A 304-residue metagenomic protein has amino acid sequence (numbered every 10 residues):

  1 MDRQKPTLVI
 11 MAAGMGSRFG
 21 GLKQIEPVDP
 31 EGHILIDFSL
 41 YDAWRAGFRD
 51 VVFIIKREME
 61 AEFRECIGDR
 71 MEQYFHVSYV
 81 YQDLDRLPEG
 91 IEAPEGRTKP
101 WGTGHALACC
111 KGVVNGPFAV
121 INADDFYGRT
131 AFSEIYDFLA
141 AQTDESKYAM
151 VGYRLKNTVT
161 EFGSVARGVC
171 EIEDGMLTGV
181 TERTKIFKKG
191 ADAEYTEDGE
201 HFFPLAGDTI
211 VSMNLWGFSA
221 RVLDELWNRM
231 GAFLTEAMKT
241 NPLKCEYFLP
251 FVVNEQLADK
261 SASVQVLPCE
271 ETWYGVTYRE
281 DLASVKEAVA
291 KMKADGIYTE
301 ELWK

Functional and structural regions predicted by a protein language model:
M1-A13, P30-V120, Y127-G128, F132 (+1 more regions): Conserved N-terminal catalytic core of the sugar/cofactor nucleotidyltransferase
I25, V169-I172, V266: A structural signal for short hydrophobic beta-strand segments in well-ordered beta-sheet cores
E62-F63, T130, E225, V252 (+1 more regions): Phosphate- and divalent-cation-binding pockets in alpha/beta enzyme and binding domains that engage nucleotide-derived
R129-W216, A220: Conserved core of the sugar-phosphate nucleotidyltransferase
G217, V264-L267, G275: Conserved active-site beta-strand element of glycosyltransferases/polysaccharide synthases
W227-A262: A C-terminal functional module that forms or caps the active site or interfaces directly with catalytic machinery
V289-A290, D295-W303: Catalytic, metal-anchored helix/loop core of enzyme active sites in primary metabolism
